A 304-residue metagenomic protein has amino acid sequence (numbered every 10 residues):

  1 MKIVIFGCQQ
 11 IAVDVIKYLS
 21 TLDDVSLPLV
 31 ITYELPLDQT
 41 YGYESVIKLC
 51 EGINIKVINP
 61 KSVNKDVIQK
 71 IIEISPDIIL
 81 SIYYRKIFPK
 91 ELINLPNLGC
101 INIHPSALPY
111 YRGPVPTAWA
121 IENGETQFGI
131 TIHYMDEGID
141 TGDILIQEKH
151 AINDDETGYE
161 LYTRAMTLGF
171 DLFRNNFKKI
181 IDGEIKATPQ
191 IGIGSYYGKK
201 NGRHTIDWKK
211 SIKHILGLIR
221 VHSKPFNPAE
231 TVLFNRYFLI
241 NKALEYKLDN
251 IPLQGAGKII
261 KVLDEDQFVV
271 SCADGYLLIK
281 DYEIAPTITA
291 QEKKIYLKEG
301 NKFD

Functional and structural regions predicted by a protein language model:
M1-Y41: N-terminal Rossmann-like dinucleotide-binding module
K2, I78-Y196, G202: Donor/substrate-binding cores of folate-linked one-carbon enzymes
D23, I53, L95-P96: Short, structured coil segments at secondary-structure junctions
L27, K56-I58, G99-C100, F128: Hydrophobic beta-strand scaffold residues
T32-L35, Y43-K61: Conserved nucleotide-sugar phosphate-binding/catalytic loop shared by glycosyltransferases and other
K65-I74: Short amphipathic alpha-helix with an adjacent loop that forms part of the alpha/beta core around
K199-K210: Acyl-group handling in specialized metabolite and lipid biosynthesis
K209-D304: An anion-binding loop in the catalytic cleft
